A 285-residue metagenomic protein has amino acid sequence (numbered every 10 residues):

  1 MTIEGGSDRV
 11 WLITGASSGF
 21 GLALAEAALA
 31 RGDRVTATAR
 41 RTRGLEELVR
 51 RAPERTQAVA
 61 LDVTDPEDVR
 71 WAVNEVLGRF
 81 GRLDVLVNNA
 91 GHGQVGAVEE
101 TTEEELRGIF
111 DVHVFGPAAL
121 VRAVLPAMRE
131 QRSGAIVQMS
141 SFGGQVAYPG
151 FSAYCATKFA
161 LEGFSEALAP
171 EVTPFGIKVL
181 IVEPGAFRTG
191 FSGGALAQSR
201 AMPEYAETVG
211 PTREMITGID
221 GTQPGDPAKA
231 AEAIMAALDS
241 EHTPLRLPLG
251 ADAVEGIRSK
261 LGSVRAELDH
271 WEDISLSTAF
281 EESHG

Functional and structural regions predicted by a protein language model:
S17-G19: Conserved glycine-rich cofactor-binding loop
E54, E75-N88, Q94: A glycine-rich helix->loop->beta "capping" turn within Rossmann-like NAD(P)(H)-dependent oxidoreductase domains
L61-W71, E103-E104: The beta1-alpha1 cofactor-binding region of Rossmann-like NAD(H)/NADP(H)-dependent oxidoreductases
A97-V98, E105-R107: Substrate-binding pocket helix/loop in short-chain dehydrogenase/reductase
V121, T157: Active-site helix of classical SDR
S141: Residue(s) in the substrate-gating loop at a strand-loop-helix junction that position the organic substrate next
P174-P244: SDR active-site lid
